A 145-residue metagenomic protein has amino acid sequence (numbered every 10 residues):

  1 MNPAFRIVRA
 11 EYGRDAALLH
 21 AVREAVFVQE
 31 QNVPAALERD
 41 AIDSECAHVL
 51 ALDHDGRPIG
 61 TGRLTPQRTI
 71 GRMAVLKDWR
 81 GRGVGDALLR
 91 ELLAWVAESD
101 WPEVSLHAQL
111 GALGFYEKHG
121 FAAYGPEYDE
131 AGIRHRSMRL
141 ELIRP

Functional and structural regions predicted by a protein language model:
M1-G13, R144-P145: Conserved N-terminal entry element of GNAT/NAT acetyltransferase domains
M1-N2, G13-A25: A short, well-structured alpha-helix characteristic of acyl/acetyltransferase catalytic modules
E24-D55: Active-site rim helix/loop that mediates acceptor-substrate recognition in acyltransferases
C46, I133-S137: Short hydrophobic/aromatic beta-strand or adjacent loop that forms the aromatic wall/cage of a ligand/substrate-binding
L50, G56-A74: Conserved beta-strand in the GNAT
W79, G83-E91: Conserved acetyl-CoA pyrophosphate-binding loop and the N-cap/start of the following alpha-helix in GNAT-like
V96-Q109: Conserved GNAT acetyl-CoA-binding A-motif
L110-R134: Conserved active-site alpha-helix within GNAT-family acetyltransferase domains
